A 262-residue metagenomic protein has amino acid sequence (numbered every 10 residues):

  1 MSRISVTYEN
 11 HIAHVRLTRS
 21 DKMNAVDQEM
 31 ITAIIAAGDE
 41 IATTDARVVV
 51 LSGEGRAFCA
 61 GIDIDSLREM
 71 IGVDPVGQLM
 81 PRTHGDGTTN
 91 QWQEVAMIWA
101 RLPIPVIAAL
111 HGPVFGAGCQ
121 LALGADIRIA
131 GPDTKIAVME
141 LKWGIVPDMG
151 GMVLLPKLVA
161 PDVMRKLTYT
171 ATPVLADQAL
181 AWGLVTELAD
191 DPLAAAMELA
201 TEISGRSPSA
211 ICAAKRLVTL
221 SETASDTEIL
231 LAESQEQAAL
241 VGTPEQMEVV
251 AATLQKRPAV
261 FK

Functional and structural regions predicted by a protein language model:
M1-E54: Conserved CoA-thioester-binding segment of acyl-CoA-metabolizing enzymes
S20, I129-T134, V185-L231, A238-P244 (+1 more regions): C-terminal long alpha-helix characteristic of the crotonase
G53-I98, V114: Glycine- (often His-adjacent) and acidic-residue-rich active-site loop that binds/positions the CoA thioester
E94-P103, A109, F115-Y169, W182 (+2 more regions): CoA-thioester-processing core
L167-A171, A214-L217, T253: Short alpha-helical scaffolding segments that buttress acidic/His motifs in well-ordered protein cores
A171-Q178: Acidic, divalent-metal-coordinating active-site segment for phosphoryl/phosphodiester hydrolysis, typified by short
